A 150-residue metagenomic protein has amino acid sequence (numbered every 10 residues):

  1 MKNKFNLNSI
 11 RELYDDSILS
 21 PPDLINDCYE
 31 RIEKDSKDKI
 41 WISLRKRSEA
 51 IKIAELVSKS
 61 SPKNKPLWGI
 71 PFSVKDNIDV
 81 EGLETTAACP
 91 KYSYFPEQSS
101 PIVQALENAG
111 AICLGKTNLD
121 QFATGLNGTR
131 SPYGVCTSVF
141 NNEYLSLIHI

Functional and structural regions predicted by a protein language model:
M1-K52: An N-terminal boundary/leader segment
I18-L19, S36, P62-K65, V135: Residue-level recognition of short, well-ordered coil/turn positions that link secondary-structure elements
R31, D35, V57-S60, A109: Change "in soluble alpha/beta enzymes" to "in soluble alpha/beta proteins
S48, K59-P62, E143: Intrinsically disordered, low-complexity coil segments
E49-L56, P101, A105: Generic beta-strand or strand-like secondary-structure segments
V57-P71: Immediate post-signal peptide segment of exported/extracytoplasmic ligand-binding proteins
W68-I148: Short glycine/serine-rich loop/turn segments
